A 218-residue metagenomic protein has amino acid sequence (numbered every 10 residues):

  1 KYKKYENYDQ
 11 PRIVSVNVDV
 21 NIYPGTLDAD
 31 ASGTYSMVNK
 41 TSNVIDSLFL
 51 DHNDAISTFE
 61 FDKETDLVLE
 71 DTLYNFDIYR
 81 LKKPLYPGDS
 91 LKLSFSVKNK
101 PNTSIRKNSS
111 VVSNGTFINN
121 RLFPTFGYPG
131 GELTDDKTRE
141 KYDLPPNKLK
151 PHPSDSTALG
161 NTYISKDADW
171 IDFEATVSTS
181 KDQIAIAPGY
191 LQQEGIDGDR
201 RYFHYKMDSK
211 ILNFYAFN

Functional and structural regions predicted by a protein language model:
K1, S96-Y215: Extended, low-hydrophobicity, Ser/Thr/Pro/Gly-biased non-transmembrane segments
K1-L27, P145-L149, Y163-D167: N-terminal, polar/Ser/Thr-rich
K3, S15-N21, S32, N75-L81 (+2 more regions): Short structured motifs
V16, A29-A31, L91, I171: Hydrophobic core residues within well-ordered beta-strands of beta-rich domains
V20-S42: Short beta-strand elements of extracellular/lumenal beta-sandwich folds
D30-A31, N43-L50, T103-K107, A185-P188: Short, hydrophobic/aromatic beta-strand segments
T34-A55, G160-S180: Surface-exposed beta-strand/loop patches in extracellular or lumenal glycoproteins
V44-I45, D54-T116, N161-T162, D199: A surface-exposed beta-strand-loop module
